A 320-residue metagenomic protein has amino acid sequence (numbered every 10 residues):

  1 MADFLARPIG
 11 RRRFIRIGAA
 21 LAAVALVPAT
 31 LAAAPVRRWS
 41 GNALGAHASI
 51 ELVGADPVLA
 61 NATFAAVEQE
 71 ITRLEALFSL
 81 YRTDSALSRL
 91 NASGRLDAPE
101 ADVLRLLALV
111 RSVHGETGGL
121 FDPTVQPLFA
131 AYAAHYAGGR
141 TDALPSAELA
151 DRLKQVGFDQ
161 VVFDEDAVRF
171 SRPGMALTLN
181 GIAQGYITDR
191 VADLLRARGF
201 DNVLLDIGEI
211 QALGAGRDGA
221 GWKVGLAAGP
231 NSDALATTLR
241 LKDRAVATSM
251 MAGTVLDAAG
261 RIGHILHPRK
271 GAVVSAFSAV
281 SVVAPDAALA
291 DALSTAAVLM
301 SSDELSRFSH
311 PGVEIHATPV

Functional and structural regions predicted by a protein language model:
M1-V320: Mature catalytic core of soluble alpha/beta enzymes
